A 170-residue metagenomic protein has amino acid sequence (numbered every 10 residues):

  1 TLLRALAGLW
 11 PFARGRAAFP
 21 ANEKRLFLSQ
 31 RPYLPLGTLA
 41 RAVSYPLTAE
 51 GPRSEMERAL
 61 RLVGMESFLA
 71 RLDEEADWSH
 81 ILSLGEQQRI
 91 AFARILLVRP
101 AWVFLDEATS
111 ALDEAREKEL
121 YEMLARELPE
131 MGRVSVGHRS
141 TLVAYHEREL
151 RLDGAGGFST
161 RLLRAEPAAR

Functional and structural regions predicted by a protein language model:
T1-L9: Short, conserved post-Walker A segment of ABC-type ATPase nucleotide-binding domains
A5, A42, E74-R170: ABC-family ATPase nucleotide-binding domain "signature/switch" substructure
W10-P11, L142: A position-specific signal in ABC ATPase nucleotide-binding domains
P11-A13, P52-A59, G132, R151: ABC transporter TMD-NBD coupling linker
G15-R25: Conserved ABC transporter NBD signature motif
E23-R31, G132-V134: ABC nucleotide-binding domain signature
P32-D77: Conserved "ABC signature" C-loop
